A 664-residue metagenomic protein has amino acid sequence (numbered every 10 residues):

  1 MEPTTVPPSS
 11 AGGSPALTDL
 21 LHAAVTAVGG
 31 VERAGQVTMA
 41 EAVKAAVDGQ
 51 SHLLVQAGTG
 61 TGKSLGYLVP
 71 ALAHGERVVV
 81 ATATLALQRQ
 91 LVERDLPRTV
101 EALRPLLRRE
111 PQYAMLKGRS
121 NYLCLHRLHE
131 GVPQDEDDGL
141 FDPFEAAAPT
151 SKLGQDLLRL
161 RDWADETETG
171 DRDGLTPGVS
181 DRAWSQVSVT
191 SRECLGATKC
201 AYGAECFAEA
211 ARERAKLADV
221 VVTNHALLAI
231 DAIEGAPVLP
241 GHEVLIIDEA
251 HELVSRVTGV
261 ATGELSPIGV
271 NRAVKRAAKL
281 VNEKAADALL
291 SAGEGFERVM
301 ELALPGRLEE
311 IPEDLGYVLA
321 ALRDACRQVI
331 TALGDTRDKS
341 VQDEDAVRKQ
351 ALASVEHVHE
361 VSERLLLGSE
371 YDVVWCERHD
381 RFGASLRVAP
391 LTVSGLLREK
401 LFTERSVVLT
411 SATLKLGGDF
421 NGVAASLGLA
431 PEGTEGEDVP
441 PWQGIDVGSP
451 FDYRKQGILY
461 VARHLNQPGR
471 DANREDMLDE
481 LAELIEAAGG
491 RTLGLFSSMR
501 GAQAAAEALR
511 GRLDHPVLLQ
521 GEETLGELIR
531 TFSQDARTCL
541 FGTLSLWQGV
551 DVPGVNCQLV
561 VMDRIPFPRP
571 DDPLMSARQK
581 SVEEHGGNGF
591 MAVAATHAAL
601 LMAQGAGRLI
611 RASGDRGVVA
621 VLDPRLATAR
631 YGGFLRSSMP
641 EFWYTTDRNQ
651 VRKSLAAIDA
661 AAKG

Functional and structural regions predicted by a protein language model:
E2-V25, T59, E76-D219, Q328-D338 (+1 more regions): A substrate-engagement module of RecA-like helicase motors
T5-V55: Conserved pre-motif I regulatory segment
K44-A45, S64-R77, R94-R98: Walker A/P-loop NTP-binding motif
A73, A86-R89, E93-P97, S191-L195 (+3 more regions): Signature of the SF2 helicase/ATPase Hel1-core->accessory helical subdomain module
V78-Q88, V408-A412, G490-S497, V621-L622: Conserved RecA-like ASCE P-loop NTPase motor core of nucleic-acid helicases/translocases
R182-D219, E234-A236, A332-R463, A472-D479 (+3 more regions): A contiguous, basic/glycine-rich beta-loop/short-helix subdomain that forms a polymer-engagement track
P450, A462-A472, E523-A627: Conserved RecA-like P-loop NTPase helicase motor core
S497-G521: Conserved helicase motor "Helicase C" RecA-like lobe of SF1/SF2 P-loop NTPases
